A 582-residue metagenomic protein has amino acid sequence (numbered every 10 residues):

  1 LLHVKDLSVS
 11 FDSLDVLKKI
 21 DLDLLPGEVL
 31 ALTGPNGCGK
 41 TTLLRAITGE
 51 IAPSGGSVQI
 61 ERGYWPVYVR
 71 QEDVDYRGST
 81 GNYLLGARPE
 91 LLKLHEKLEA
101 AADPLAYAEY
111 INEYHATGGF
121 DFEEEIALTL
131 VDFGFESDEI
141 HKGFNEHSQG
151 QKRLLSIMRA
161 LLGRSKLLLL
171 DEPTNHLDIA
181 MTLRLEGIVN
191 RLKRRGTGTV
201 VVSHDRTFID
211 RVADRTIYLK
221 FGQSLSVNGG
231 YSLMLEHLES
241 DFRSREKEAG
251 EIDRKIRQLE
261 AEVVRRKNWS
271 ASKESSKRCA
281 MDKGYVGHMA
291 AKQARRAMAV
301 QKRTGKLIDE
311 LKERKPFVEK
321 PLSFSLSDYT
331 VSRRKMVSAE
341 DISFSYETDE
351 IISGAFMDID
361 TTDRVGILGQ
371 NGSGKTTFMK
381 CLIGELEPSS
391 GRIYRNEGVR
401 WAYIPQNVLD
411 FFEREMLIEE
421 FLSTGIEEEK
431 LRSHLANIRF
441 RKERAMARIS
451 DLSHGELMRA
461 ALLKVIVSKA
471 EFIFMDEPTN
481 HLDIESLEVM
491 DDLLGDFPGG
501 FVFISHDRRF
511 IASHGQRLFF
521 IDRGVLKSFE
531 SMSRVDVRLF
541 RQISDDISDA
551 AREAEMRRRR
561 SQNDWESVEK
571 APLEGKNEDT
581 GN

Functional and structural regions predicted by a protein language model:
L1-A249, Y329-N582: ABC ATP-binding cassette signature C-motif
P104-E124, L128, E246-E350, G575: Flexible nucleotide-interacting loop at or near the entrance of a catalytic core
